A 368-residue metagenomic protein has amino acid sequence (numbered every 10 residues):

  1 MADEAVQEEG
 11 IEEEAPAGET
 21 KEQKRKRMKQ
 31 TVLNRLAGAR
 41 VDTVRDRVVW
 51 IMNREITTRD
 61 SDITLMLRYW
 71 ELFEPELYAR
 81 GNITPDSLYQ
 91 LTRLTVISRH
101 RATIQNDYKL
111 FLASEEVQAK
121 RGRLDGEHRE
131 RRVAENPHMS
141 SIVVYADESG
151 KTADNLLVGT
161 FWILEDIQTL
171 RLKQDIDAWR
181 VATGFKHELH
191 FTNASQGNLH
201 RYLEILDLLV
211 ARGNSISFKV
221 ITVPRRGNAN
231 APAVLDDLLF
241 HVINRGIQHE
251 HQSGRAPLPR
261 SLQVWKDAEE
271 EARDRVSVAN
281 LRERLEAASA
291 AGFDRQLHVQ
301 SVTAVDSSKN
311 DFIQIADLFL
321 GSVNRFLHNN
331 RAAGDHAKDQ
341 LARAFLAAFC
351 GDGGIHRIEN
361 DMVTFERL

Functional and structural regions predicted by a protein language model:
A2-V143, E148-L368: Phosphate-ester processing/binding pockets and catalytic centers
